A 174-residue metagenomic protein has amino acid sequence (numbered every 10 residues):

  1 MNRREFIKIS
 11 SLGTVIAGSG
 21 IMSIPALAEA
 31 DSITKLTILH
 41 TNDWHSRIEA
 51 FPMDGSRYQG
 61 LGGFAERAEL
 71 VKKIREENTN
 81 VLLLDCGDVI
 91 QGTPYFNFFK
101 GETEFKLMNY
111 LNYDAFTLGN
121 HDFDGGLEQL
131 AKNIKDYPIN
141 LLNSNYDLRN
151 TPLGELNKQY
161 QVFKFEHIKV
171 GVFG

Functional and structural regions predicted by a protein language model:
N2-G174: Acidic, metal/ion-coordinating pockets
